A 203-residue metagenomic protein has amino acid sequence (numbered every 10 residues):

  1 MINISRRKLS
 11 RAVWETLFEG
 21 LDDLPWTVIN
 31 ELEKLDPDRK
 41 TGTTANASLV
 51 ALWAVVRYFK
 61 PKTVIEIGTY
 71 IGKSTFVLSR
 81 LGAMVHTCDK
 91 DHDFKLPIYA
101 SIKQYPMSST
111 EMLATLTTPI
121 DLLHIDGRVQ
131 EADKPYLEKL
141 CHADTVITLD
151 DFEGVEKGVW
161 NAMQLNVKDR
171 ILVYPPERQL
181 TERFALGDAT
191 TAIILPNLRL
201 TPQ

Functional and structural regions predicted by a protein language model:
M1-Q203: A short alpha-helical cap/connector motif
